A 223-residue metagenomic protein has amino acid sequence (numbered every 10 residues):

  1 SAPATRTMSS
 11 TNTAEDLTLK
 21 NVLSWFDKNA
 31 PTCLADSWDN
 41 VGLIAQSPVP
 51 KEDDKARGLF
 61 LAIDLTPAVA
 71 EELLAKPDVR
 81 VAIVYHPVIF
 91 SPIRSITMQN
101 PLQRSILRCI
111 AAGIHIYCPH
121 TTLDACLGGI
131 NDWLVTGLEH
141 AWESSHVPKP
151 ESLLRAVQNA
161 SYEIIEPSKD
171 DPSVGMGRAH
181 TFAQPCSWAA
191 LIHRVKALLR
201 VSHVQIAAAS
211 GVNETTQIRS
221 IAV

Functional and structural regions predicted by a protein language model:
A2-V223: Hydrophobic structural segments
